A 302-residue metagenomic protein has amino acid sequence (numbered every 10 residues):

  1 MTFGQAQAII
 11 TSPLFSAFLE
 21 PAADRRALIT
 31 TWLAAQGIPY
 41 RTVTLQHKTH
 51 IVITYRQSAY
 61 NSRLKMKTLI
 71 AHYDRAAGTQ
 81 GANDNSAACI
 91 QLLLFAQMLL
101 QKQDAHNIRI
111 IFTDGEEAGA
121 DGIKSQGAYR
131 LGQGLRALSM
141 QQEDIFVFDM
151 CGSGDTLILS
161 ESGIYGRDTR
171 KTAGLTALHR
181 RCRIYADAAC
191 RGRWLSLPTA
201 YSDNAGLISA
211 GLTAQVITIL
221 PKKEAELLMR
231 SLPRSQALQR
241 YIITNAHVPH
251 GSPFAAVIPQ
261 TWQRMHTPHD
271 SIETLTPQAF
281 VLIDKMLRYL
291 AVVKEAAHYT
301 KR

Functional and structural regions predicted by a protein language model:
M1-D24, D74, V257-E273: N-terminal capping segment at the start of a domain
F3-S58: A non-catalytic alpha/beta surface segment that caps or lines the substrate-entry region of metallo-dependent hydrolase
P13-E20, P39, A76-N85, S160-T169 (+2 more regions): Second-shell loop/turn segments in exported
S58-M66: Proline/glycine-enriched tight loop/beta-turn segments at coil->beta junctions that connect or precede beta-strands
K65-A77: Glycine/charged-rich beta-loop-alpha catalytic/anionic-binding loops adjacent to active sites
A76-T176, R180-A188, S196-A200, N204-G206: Acidic/histidine-rich catalytic neighborhood of metal-dependent amide-processing enzymes
D149-G152, L220-E224: Glycine-rich beta-alpha junction loops
A225-R302: His/Asp/Glu-rich mid-to-C-terminal helical/loop segments that flank catalytic regions of hydrolases
